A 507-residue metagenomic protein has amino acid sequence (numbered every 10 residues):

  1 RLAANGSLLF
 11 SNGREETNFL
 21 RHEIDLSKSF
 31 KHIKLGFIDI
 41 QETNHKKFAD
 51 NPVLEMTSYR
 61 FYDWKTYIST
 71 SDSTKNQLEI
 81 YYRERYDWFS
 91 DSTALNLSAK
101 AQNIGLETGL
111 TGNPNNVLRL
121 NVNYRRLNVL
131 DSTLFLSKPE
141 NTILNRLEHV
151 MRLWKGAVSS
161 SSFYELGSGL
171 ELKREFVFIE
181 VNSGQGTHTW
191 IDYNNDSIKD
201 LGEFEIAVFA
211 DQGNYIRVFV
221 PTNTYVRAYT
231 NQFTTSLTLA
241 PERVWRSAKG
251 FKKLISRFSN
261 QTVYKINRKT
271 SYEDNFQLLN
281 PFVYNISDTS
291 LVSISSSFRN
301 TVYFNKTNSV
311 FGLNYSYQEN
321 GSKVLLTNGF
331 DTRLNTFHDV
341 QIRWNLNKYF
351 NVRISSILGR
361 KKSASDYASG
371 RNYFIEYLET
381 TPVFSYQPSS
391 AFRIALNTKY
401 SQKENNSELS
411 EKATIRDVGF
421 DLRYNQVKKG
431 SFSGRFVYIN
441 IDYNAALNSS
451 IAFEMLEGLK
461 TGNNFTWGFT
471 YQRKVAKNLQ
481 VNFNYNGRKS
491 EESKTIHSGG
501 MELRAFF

Functional and structural regions predicted by a protein language model:
R1-F507: Exposed, low-structure sequence patches enriched in small/polar residues
